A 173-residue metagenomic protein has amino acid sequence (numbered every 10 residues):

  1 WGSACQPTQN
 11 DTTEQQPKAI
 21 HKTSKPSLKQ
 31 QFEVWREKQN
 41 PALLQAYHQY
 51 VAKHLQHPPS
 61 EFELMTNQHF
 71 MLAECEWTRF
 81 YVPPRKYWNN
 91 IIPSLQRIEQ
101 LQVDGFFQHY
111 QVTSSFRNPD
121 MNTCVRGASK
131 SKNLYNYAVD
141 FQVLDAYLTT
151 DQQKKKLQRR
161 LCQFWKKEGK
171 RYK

Functional and structural regions predicted by a protein language model:
C5-R97: Extracytoplasmic cell-surface/polysaccharide-interacting catalytic and binding patches
T8-I20, K130-V139, V143-K173: Catalytic cores and adjacent binding grooves of peptidoglycan-active enzymes
H54, E99-G105, D120, D145 (+1 more regions): Sec/Tat-exported extracytoplasmic proteins
M71-E74, I98-G105, D145-Q153: A broad, low-specificity signal for short, low-complexity segments enriched in glycine/proline and polar/charged
E76, Q108, Y135-V139: Envelope-exposed proteins and targeting segments
P93-Q100, K156, R160: Extracytoplasmic/secreted proteins, especially bacterial periplasmic and envelope-associated proteins
I98-R126: Extended, low-complexity, intrinsically disordered C-terminal regulatory tails of eukaryotic serine/threonine kinases
